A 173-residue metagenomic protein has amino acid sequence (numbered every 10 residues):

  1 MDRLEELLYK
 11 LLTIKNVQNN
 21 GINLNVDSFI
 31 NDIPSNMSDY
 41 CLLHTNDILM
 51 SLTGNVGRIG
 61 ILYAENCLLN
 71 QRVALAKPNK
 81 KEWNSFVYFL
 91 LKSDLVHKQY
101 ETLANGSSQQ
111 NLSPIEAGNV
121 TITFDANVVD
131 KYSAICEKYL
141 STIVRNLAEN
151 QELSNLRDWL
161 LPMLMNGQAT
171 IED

Functional and structural regions predicted by a protein language model:
M1, Y63-A64, S108-L112: Short proline/glycine-enriched turn/loop segments at secondary-structure junctions
M1-R3, K10, I14-T45, L75: Sequence-specific dsDNA recognition surfaces
L7, L68-Q71, S107, I115-A117: Short edge beta-strand segments in beta-sheet-rich domains
I14, T53, P78: Residues immediately flanking
Q18-F29, I48-N70, A74, S85-F89 (+1 more regions): Short, ligand-facing micro-motifs at secondary-structure edges
I33, A64, K77-N79: A structural micro-motif recognizing beta-strand termini and the immediately following turn/loop segments
Y40-C41, M50, C136, I143: His/acidic/aromatic-lined binding-pocket segments of jelly-roll/cupin-type domains and related regulatory beta-sandwich
K81-E82, F86-Q110, I115-D173: Amphipathic alpha-helical coiled-coil/heptad-repeat segments
